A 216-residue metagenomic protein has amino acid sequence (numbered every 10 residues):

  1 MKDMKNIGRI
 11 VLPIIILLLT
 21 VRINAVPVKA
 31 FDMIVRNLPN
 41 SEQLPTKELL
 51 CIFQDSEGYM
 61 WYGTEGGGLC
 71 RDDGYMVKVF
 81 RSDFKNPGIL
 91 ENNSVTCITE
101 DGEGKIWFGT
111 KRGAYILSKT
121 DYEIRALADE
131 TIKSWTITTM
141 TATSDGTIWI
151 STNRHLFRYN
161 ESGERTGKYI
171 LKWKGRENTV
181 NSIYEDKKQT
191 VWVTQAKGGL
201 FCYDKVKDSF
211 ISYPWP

Functional and structural regions predicted by a protein language model:
M1-P216: Carboxylate-rich, polar loop motifs that coordinate divalent cations or form catalytic acidic clusters
